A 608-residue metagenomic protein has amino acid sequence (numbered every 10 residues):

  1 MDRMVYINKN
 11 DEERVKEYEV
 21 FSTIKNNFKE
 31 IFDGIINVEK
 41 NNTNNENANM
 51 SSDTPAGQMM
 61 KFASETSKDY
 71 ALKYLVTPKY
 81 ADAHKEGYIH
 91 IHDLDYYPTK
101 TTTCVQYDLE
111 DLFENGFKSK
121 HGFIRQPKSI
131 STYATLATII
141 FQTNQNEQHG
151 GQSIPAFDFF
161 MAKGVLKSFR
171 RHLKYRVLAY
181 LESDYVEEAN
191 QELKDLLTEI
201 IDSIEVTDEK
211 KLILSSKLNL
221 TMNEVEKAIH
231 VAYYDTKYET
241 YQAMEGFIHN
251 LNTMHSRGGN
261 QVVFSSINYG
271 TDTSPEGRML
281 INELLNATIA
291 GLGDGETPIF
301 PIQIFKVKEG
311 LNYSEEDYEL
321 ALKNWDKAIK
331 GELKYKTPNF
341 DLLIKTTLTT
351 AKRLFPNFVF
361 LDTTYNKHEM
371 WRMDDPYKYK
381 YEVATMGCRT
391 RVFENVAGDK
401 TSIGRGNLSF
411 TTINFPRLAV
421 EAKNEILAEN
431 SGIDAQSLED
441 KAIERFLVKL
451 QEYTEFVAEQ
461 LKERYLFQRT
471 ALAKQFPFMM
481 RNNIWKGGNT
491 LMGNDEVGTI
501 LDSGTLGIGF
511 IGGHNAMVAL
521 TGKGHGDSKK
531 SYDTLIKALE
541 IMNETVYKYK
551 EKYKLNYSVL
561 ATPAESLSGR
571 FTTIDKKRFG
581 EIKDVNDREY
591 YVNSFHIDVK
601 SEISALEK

Functional and structural regions predicted by a protein language model:
D2-S503, K523-G524, S528-K608: Conserved catalytic cores of very large enzyme subunits
L506-A519, E540: Contiguous, well-ordered alpha-helical segments that form the cores/surfaces of helical PPI scaffolds
